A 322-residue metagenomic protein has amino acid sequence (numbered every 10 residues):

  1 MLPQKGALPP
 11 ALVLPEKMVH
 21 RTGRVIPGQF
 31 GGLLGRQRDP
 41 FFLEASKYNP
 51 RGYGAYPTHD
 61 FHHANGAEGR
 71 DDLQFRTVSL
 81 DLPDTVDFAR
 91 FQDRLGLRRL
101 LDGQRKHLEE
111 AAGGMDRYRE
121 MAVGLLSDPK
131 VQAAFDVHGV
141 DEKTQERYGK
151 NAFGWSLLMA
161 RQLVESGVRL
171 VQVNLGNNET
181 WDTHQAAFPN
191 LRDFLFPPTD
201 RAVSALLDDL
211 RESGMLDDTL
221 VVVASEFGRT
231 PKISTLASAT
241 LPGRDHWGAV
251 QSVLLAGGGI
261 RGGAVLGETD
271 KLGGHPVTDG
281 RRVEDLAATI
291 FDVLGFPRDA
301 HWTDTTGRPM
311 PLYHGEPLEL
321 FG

Functional and structural regions predicted by a protein language model:
M1-G322: Ligand-binding pockets and gating/stacking loops
